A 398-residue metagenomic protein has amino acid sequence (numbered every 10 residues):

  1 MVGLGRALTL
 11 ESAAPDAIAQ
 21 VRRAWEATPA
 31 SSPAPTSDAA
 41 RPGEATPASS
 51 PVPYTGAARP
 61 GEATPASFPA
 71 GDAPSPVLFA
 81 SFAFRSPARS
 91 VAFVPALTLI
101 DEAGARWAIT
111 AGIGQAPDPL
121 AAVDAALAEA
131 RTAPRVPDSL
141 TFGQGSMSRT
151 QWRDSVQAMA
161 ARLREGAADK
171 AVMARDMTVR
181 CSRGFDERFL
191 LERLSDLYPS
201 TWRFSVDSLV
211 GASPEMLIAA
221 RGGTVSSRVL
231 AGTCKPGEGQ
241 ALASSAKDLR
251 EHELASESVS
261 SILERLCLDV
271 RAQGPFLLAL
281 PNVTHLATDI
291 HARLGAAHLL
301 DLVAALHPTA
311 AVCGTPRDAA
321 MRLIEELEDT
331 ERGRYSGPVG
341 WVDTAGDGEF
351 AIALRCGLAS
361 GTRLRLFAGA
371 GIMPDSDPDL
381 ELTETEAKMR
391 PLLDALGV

Functional and structural regions predicted by a protein language model:
M1-P15, G114-Q115, A121-Q157, V179-R180 (+2 more regions): Contiguous alpha-helical scaffold segments within structured protein domains that host functional hotspots
M1-S12, R22, A167-A168, R180-R193 (+4 more regions): Extreme N-terminus nucleophile/cap motif
D16-P33, A66-T178, A246-L249, L266-L268: Non-catalytic accessory segments adjacent to catalytic cores
A30-A34, A39-V52, A57-F68: Long, intrinsically disordered low-complexity tandem-repeat segments
L78-F82, W202-D207, G333-G340: A short glycine-rich, hydrophobically flanked beta-strand micro-motif that places a catalytic Asp/Glu for divalent metal
A80, L99, G166, I218 (+4 more regions): A residue-level signal for conserved active-site and pocket-lining positions in enzyme catalytic cores
R89-T98, R106, V172-L254, G346-G369: An anion-binding catalytic pocket shared by soluble metabolic enzymes
A296-V398: Conserved hydrophobic core element of enzyme catalytic domains
